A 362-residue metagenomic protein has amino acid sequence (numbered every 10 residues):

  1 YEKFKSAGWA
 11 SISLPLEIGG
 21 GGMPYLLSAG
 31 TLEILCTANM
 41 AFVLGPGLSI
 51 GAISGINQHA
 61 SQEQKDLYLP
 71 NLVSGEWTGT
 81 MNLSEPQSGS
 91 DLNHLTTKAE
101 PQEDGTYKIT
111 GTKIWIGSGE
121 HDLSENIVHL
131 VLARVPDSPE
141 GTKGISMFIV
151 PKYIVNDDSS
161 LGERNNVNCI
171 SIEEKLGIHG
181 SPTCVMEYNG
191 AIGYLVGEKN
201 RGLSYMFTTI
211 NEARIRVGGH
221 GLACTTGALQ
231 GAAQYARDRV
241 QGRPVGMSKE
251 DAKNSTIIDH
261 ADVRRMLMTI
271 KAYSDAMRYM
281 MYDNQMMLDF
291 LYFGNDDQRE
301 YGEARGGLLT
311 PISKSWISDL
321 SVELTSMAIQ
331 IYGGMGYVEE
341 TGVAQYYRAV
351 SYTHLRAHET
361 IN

Functional and structural regions predicted by a protein language model:
Y1-P70, S74, S124-V128, P139 (+1 more regions): Internal helix-loop-helix
W77-L83: A short, Trp-centered hydrophobic/proline-enriched beta-strand micro-motif
T106, T110-R164: A short core secondary-structure module
W115-G117, I154-I170, K175, P182-A213 (+1 more regions): A glycine-rich, basic-preceded beta-loop-alpha segment at the flavin cofactor/substrate interface of flavin-utilizing
R214-G294: Extended amphipathic alpha-helical segments enriched in small hydrophobics
D275-K314, Q330: C-terminal helix-coil-helix/basic helical segment that borders enzyme active sites and/or dimer interfaces and provides
S315, D319-Y352: Extended amphipathic alpha-helical segments with heptad-repeat/coiled-coil character used for oligomerization, fusion
T353-N362: Conserved small/polar residues in nucleotide/adenosyl-binding loops
